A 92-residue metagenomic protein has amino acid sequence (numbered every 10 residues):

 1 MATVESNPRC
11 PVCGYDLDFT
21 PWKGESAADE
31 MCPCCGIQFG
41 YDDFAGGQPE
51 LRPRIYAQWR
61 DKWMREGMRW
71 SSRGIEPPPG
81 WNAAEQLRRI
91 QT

Functional and structural regions predicted by a protein language model:
M1, G47-T92: Short, intrinsically disordered terminal segments enriched in charged and Pro/Gly residues
M1-R9: A broadly conserved sequence feature marking short terminus-proximal activation segments in nucleic acid-centric
P8-P11, R88: Contiguous interface-forming segments/domains that mediate binding rather than catalysis
C10-C13, C32: Short cysteine-rich clusters marking metal-coordination/redox-active sites
Y15, I37: Short Cys/His-rich local motifs and their 1-3 flanking residues in nucleic-acid-associated proteins and small
F19-T20, Y41-D42: Short, non-ligating residues that shape and space the ligands of small metal-coordination modules and catalytic
P21-E30: Short linker/helix segments within small regulatory modules
C32, F39, R60-W63: Amphipathic alpha-helical interface segments used for dimerization/assembly
